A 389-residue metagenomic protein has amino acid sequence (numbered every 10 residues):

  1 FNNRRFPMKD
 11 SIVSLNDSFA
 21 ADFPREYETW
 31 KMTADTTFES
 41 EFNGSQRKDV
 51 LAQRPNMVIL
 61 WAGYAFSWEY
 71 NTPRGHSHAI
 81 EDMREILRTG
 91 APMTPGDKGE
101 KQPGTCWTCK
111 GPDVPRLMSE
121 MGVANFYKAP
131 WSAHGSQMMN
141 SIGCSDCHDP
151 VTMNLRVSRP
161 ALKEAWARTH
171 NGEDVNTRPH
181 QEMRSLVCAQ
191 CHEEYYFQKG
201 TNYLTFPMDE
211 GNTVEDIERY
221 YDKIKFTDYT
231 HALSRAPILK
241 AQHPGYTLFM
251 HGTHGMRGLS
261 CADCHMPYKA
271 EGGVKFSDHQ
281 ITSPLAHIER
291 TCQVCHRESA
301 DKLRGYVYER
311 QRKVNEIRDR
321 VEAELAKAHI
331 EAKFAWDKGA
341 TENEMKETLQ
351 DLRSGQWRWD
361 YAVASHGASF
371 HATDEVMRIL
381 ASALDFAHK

Functional and structural regions predicted by a protein language model:
F1-H78, S119-D263, P267-H388: Primarily the internal scaffold of c-type cytochrome electron-transfer domains, especially repeated/multiheme c-type
R74, A79-P103, S136: Long, charge-dense tracts
T89-L117, G122, A129: A cross-kingdom signal targeting lumenal/periplasmic-facing segments of multi-pass membrane and secretory-pathway
